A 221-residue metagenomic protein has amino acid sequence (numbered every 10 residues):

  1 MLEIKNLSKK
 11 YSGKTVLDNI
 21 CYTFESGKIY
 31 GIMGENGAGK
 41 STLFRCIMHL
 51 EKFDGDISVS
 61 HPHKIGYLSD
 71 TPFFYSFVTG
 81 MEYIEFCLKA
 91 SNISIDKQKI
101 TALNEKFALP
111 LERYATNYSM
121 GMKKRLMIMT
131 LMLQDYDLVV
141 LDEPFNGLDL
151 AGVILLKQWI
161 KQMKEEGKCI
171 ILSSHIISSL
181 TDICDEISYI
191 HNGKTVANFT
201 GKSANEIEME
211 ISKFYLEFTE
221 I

Functional and structural regions predicted by a protein language model:
L2, L17-N19: Conserved structural motif at the start of ABC-family nucleotide-binding domains
M33-E35: The feature captures the beta-strand-to-loop junction immediately N-terminal to the Walker
T71, F77-S91: Q-loop/switch helix immediately C-terminal to the Walker
L103-S119: Conserved ABC nucleotide-binding domain
V139-E143: Catalytic Walker B motif of ABC-type/P-loop ATPase nucleotide-binding domains
L150-A151: Helix N-cap at the start of a conserved alpha-helix in ABC-type nucleotide-binding domains
S173-H175: H-loop/switch region of ABC-family ATPase nucleotide-binding domains
